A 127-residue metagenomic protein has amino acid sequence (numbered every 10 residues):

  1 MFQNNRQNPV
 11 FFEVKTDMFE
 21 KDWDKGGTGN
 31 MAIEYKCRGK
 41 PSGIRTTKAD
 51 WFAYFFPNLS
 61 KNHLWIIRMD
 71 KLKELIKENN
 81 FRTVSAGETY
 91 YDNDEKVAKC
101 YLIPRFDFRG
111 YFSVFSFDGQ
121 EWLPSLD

Functional and structural regions predicted by a protein language model:
M1-Q3, N8-D22: Conserved catalytic cores of phosphodiester-cleaving nucleases, focusing on short active-site segments
Q7-F11, T28, T46-A49: Short connector loops at helix/strand junctions that flank enzyme active sites, especially segments positioning acidic
F11-E13, Y54, I66: A structural signal for short, well-ordered beta-strand segments and their strand-loop junctions that often border
V14-T16, P57, M69: Residues immediately flanking
D17-R45: Mg2+/Mn2+-dependent nuclease catalytic core
Y35-H63: Aromatic- and glycine-enriched beta-alpha-beta binding-site module
G39, L59-D127: Non-catalytic C-terminal interaction segments of nucleic acid-processing enzymes
